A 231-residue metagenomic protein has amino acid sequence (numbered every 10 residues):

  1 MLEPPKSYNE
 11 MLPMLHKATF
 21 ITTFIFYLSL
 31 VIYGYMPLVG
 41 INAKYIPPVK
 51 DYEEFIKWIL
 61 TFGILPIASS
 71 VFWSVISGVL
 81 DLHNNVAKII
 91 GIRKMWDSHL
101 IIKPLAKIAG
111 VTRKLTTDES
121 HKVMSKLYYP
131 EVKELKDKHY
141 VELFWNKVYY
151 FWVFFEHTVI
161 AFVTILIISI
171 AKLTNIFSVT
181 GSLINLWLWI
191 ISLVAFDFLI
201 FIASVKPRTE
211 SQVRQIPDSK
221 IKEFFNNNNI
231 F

Functional and structural regions predicted by a protein language model:
M1-I108, F177-F196, A203-Q212: N-terminal first transmembrane alpha-helix
S7-T22, E119-A171: Loop-to-transmembrane boundary segments
V79-N146: Charge-rich cytosolic interhelical loops and cytosolic tails of multi-pass membrane proteins
L82, I170-L173, F201-N228: Cytosolic juxtamembrane helix at the C-terminal end of the final transmembrane segment
K136, I184, F196, P217 (+1 more regions): Intrinsic-disorder/low-complexity regions
V141-V163, N185-I190, V194-Q215: Charged, low-complexity, helix-prone segments enriched in Lys/Glu/Asp/Gln
T164, I168-T174, S182, S192 (+1 more regions): Terminal transmembrane helical module of multi-pass membrane proteins
